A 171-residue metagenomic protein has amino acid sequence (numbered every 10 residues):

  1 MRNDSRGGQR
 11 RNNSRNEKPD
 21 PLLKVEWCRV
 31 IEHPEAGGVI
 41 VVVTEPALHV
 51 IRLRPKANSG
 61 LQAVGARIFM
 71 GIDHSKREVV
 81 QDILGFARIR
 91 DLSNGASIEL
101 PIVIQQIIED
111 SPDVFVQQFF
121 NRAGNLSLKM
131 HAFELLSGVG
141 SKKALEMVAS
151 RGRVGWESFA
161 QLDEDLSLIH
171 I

Functional and structural regions predicted by a protein language model:
M1-D110: Structure-specific DNA junction-binding interface
V116-S127: Helix-hairpin-helix/helix-loop-helix acidic hairpins
A132-L136: Short amphipathic alpha-helical boundary/capping segments
G140-S141: Small-residue hinge/turn detector
S150-R151: Residue-level signature of tetratricopeptide-repeat
V154-F159: Short, basic-rich loop-to-helix N-cap that marks the start of a DNA-contacting helix
D163-D165: Compact, charge-rich alpha-helical regulatory domains located at protein termini
I169-I171: Conserved small/polar residues in nucleotide/adenosyl-binding loops
